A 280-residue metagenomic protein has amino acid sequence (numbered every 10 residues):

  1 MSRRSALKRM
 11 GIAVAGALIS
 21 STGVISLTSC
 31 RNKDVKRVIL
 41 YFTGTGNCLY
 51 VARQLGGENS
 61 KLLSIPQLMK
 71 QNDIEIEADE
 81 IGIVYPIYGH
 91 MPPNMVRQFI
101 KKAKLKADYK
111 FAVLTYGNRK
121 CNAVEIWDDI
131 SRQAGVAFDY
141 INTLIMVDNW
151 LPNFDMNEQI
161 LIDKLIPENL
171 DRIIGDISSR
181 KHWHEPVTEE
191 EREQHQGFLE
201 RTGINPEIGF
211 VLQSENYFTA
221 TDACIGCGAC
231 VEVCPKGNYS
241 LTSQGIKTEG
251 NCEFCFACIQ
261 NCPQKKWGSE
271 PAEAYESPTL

Functional and structural regions predicted by a protein language model:
M1-S5, T28-S29: N-terminal secretory signal peptides
L7-L27: N-terminal export signals
T22-F42, V51: C-terminal segment of N-terminal export signals and the immediately downstream linker at the start of the mature
R53-S60: Short helix-loop-beta junction
P66-D148: Helix-loop-strand module that forms the ligand-binding subsite of alpha/beta enzymes
N142-C227, A272-L280: Ferredoxin-type iron-sulfur electron-transfer modules and their immediate structural context
T219-E253, A257-Y275: Iron-sulfur cluster-binding cysteine motifs and their immediate structural context in ferredoxin-like electron-transfer
